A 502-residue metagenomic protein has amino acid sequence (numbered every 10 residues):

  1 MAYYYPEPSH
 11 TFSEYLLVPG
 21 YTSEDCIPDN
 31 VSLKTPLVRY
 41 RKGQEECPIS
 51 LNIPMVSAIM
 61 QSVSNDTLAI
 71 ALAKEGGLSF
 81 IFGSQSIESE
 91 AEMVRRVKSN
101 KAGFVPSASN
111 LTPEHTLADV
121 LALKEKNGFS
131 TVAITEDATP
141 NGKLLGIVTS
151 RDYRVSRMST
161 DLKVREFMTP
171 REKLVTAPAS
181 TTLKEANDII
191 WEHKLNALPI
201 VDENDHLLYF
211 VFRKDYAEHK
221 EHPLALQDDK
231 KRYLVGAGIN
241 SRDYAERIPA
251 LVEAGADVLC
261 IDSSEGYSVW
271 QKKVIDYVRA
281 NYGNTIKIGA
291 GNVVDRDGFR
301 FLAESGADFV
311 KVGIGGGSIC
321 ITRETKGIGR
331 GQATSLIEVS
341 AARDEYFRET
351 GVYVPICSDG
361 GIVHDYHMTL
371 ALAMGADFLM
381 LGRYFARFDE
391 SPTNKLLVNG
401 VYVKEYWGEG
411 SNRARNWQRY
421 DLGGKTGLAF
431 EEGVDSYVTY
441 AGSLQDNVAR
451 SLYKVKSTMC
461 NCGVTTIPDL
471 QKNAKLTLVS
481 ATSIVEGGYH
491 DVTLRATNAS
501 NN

Functional and structural regions predicted by a protein language model:
M1-T22, S109-T112, A177-P178, K184-D188 (+3 more regions): Alpha/beta catalytic cores of nucleotide-metabolism and tRNA/nucleoside-modifying enzymes
S13, M55-A58, G77-I81, S107-S109 (+8 more regions): Hydrophobic faces of well-ordered beta-strands that scaffold small-molecule active sites in alpha/beta enzyme cores
I27-L51, A58-M60, S89-F129, I134-D137 (+6 more regions): Bateman/CBS regulatory modules and CBS-like beta-alpha motifs in cytosolic regions of diverse proteins
Q44-P48, A73, K98, L121-E125 (+7 more regions): Surface-exposed amphipathic alpha-helices with a cationic face
P48-S57, G103-A108, D228-A237, V278-V294 (+2 more regions): Short beta-strand/loop segments at the ligand-binding rim of alpha/beta enzyme cores
T67-I70, Y244-A254, I288, V293-V312 (+1 more regions): Catalytic cores of alpha/beta
K74-S89, A256-S268, D308-K326, I362-L396: Glycine-rich phosphate-binding active-site loops on the catalytic face of alpha/beta enzymes
Q85-R95, N141, S156-D161, H206-L226 (+5 more regions): Active-site-adjacent beta->alpha loops and helix N-cap segments on the catalytic face of soluble alpha/beta enzymes
